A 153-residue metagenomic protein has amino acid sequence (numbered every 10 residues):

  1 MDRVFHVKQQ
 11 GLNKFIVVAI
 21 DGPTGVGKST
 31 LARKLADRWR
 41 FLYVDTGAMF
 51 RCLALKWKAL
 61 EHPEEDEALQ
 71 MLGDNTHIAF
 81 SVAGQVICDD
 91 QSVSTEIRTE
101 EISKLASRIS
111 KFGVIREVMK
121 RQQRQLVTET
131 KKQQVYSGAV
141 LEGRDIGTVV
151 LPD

Functional and structural regions predicted by a protein language model:
K8-F15: Phosphate-binding P-loop
V18-I20: Hydrophobic anchor at the beta1->P-loop junction of P-loop NTPases
P23: P-loop (Walker A) phosphate-binding loop of NTP-binding proteins
V26: ATP-binding Walker
S29: Walker A/P-loop
A36-D45, A59-H62: Post-Walker A helix-loop "phosphate-sensing" segment adjacent to the P-loop in P-loop NTPases
A48-A139, D145, V150: ATP-dependent small-molecule kinase phosphotransfer cores that center on conserved nucleotide phosphate-binding segments
